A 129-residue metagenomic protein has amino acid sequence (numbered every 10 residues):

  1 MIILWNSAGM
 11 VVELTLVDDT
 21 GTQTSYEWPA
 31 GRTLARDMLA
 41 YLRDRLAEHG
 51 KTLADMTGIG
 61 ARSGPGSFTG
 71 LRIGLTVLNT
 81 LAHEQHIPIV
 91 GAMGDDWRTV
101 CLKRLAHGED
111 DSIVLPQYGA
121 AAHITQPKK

Functional and structural regions predicted by a protein language model:
M1-A54, E84-K129: Oxyanion-binding and handling regions
P29, G64-P65: Short, contiguous strand/loop micro-motifs
R32, S67-F68: Short, small-residue-enriched loops and turns at beta-alpha junctions that line or gate enzyme active sites
G58-S63, T69-I87: DPxDG-like acidic metal-binding loop motif
